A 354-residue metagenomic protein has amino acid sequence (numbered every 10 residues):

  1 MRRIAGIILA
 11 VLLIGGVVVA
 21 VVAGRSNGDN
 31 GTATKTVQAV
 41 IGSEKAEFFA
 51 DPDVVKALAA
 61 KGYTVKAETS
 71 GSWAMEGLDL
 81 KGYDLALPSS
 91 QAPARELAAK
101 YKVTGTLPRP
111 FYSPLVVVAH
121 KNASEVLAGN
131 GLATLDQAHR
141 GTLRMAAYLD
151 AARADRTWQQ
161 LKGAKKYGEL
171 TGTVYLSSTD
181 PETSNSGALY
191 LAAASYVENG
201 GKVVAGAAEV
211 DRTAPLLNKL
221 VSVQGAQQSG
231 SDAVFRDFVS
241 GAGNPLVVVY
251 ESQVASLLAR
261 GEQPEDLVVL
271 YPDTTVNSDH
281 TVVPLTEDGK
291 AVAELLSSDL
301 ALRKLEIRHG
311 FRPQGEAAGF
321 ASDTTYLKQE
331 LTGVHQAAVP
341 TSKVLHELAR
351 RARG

Functional and structural regions predicted by a protein language model:
M1-A33, L285-G354: Extracellular/periplasmic juxtamembrane helices and adjacent flexible linkers that interface with membrane partners
N30-T171, A321-K328, V344-G354: N-terminal segment of the mature folded domain
E44-A46, G71-M75, Q91-R95, A123-E125 (+5 more regions): Solvent-exposed loop/turn segments at secondary-structure junctions within structured extracellular/periplasmic domains
K45, A50, V54, S89 (+7 more regions): Stable alpha-helical elements in mature extracytoplasmic
R109-V117, A214-V221, G261-K290: Periplasmic-binding protein-like
F111-A138, S178-T183, G187-S195, N277-P284: Periplasmic solute-binding protein
Y148-T183, A214-A233: Alpha-helix-centered segments that form part of catalytic cores
G187-V268: Ligand-binding pocket segment of bilobal, Venus flytrap-like solute-binding proteins
